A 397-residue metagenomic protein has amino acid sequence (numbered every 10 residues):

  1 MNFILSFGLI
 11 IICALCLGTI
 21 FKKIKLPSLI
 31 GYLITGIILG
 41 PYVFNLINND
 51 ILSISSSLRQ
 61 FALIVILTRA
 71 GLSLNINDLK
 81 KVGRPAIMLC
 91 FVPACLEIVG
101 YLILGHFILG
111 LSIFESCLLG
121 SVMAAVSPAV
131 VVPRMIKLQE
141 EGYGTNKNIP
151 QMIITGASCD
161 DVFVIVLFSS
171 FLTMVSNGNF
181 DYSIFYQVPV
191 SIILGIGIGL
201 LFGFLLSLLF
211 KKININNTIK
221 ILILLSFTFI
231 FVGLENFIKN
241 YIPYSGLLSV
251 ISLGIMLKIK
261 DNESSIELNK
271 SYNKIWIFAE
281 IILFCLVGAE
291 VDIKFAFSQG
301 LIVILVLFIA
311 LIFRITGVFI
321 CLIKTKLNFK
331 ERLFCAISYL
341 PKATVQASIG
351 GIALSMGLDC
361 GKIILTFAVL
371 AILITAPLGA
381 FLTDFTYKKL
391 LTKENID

Functional and structural regions predicted by a protein language model:
M1-D397: Transmembrane helical cores of multi-pass secondary ion antiporters/exchangers
